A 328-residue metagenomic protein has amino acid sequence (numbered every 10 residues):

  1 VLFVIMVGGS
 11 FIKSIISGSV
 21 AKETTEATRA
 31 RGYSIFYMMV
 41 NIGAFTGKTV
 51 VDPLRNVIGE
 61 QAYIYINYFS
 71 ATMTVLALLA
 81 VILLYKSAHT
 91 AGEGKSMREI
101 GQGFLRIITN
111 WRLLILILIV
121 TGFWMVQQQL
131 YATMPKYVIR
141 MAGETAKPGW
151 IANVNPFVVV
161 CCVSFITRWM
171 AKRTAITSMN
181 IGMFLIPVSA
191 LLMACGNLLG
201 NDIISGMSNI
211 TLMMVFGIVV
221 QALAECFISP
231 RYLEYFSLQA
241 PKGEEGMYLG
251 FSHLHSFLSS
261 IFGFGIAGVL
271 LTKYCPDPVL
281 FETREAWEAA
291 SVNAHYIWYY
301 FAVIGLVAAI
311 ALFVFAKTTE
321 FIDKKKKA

Functional and structural regions predicted by a protein language model:
V1, F184-G206: C-terminal ends and interior cores of transmembrane alpha-helices in multi-pass membrane transporters/permeases
F11-T25, V138, C226-P241: Intracellular juxtamembrane helix-capping segments at the cytosolic ends of symmetry-related transmembrane helices
A30-R55, M73-T74, A152-N155, S252-A267: Glycine-rich segments within core transmembrane alpha-helices of 12-TM secondary carriers
R31-S34, K136-V160, I181, S208 (+2 more regions): Loop-to-transmembrane helix entry
G47, W111-A152: Extracytoplasmic gate region of multi-pass secondary transporters
R55, C161-I181: Helix-to-loop junctions at the C-terminal end of transmembrane segments in multipass secondary transporters
I64-L83, S291-V314: Symmetry-related core transmembrane helices of the 12-TM Major Facilitator Superfamily/SLC fold
A91-L116: Juxtamembrane intracellular "pre-TM" segments in multi-pass secondary transporters
